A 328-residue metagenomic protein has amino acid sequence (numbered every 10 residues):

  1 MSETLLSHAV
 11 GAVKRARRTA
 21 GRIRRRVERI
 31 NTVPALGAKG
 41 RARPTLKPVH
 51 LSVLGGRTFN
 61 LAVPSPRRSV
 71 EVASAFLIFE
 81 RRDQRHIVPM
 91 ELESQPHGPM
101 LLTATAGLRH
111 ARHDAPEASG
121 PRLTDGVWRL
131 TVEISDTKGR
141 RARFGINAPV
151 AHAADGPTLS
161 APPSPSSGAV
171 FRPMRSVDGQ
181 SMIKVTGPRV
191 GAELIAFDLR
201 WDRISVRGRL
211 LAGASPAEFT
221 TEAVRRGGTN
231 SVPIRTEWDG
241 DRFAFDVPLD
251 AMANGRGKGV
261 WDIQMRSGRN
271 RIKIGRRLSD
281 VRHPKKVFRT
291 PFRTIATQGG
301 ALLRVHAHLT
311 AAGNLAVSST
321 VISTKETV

Functional and structural regions predicted by a protein language model:
S2-V328: Basic, ligand-binding patches in group-transfer machinery, especially extracytoplasmic/periplasmic segments
